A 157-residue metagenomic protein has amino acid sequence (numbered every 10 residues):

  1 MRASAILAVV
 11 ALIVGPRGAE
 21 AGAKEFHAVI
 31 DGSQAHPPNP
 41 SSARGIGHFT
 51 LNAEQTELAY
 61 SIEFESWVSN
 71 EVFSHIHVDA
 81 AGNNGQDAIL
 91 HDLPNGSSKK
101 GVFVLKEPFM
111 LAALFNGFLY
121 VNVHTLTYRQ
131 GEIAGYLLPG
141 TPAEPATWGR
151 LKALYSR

Functional and structural regions predicted by a protein language model:
S4-G15: Bacterial N-terminal signal peptides
P16-S74, V78-G149, R157: Metal-centered catalytic cores of metalloenzymes
